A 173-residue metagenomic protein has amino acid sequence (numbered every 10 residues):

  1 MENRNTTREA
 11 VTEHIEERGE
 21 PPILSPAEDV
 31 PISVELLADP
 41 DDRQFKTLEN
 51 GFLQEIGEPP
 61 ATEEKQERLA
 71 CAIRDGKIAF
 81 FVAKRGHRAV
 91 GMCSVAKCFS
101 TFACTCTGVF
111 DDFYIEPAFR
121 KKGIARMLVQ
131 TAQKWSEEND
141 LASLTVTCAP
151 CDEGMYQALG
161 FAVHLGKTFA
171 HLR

Functional and structural regions predicted by a protein language model:
P31-T47: A short beta-loop-alpha structural element at the N-terminal edge of CoA-dependent acyl/N-acetyltransferase catalytic
T47-P60, T101: Helix-loop element at the rim of GNAT/NAT acetyltransferase active sites that forms part of the acceptor-substrate
P59-F80: Active-site rim helix/loop that mediates acceptor-substrate recognition in acyltransferases
V82, R88-K97, V109, Y114: Conserved beta-strand in the GNAT
F110, S143-V146: Conserved hydrophobic beta-strand within the GNAT/NAT acetyltransferase core sheet that lines the active-site cleft
I115, K121-K134, A158: Conserved acetyl-CoA-binding loop-helix of GNAT-fold acetyltransferases
R126, E138, P150-R173: Conserved active-site alpha-helix within GNAT-family acetyltransferase domains
